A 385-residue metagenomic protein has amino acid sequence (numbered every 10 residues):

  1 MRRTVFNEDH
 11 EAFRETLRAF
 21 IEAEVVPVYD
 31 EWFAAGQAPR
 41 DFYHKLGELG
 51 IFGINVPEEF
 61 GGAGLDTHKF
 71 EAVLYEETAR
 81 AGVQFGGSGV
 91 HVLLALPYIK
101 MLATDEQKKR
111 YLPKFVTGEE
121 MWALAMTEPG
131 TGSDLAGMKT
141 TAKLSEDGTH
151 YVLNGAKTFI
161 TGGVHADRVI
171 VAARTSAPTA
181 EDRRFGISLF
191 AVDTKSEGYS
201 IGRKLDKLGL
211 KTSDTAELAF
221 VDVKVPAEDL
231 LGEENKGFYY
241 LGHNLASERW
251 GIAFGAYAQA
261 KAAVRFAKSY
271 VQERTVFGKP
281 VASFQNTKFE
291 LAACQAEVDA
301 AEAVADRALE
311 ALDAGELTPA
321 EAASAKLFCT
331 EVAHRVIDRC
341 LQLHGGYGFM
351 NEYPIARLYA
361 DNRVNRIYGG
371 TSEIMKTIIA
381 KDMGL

Functional and structural regions predicted by a protein language model:
M1-A81, F85, L102-Q107, K114-E119 (+4 more regions): Alpha-helical interface subdomain recognition
S88, G130-S133, F159-G162, A180-E181 (+1 more regions): Short Gly/Pro-enriched turn/cap motifs at secondary-structure boundaries
L93-L102: Helix-loop "lid/cap" segments that line or gate small-molecule binding pockets
G118-M126, A172: A short, Trp-centered hydrophobic/proline-enriched beta-strand micro-motif
T131-G132, T158-G163, L210, S247-G251 (+1 more regions): Glycine-rich phosphate/pyrophosphate-binding beta-alpha loops
G137-K139, K195-P226: Flexible, small-/acidic-enriched active-site or ligand-binding loops
T149-I201: A short core secondary-structure module
L218-Y240: Long, acidic (Asp/Glu-rich), low-complexity accessory segments flanking structured domains
